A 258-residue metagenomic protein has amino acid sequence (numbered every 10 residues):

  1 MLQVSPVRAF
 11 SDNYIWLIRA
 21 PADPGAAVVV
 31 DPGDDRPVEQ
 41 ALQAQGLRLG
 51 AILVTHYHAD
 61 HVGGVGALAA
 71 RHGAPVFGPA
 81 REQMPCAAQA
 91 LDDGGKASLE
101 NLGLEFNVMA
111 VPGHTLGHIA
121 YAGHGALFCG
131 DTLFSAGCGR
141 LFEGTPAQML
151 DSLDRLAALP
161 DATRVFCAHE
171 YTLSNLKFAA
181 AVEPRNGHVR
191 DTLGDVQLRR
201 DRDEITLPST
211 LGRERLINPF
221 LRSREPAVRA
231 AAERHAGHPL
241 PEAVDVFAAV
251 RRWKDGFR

Functional and structural regions predicted by a protein language model:
M1-R48, I119-L133: Conserved beta-strand hairpin/beta-sheet module of binuclear metal-dependent hydrolase folds, prominently
P6, L17, K96-L127, A158: Core dinuclear metal-dependent hydrolase active-site scaffold
F10, A26-A27, D34-M109, A181 (+1 more regions): Active-site HxH/HxHxD metal-binding segment of metal-dependent hydrolases
I18, D31, H56, L68 (+6 more regions): Divalent metal-coordination and catalytic microenvironments
P32-D34, Y57, R81-E82, H114-T115 (+4 more regions): Active-site metal-binding loops of divalent metal-dependent hydrolases
G63-G64, A120-Y121, C138, L176: Active-site-flanking alpha-helical
G137-T163: Active-site-adjacent loop/tail segments of enzyme domains
D154-R164, L173-R258: Accessory terminal helices/loops
